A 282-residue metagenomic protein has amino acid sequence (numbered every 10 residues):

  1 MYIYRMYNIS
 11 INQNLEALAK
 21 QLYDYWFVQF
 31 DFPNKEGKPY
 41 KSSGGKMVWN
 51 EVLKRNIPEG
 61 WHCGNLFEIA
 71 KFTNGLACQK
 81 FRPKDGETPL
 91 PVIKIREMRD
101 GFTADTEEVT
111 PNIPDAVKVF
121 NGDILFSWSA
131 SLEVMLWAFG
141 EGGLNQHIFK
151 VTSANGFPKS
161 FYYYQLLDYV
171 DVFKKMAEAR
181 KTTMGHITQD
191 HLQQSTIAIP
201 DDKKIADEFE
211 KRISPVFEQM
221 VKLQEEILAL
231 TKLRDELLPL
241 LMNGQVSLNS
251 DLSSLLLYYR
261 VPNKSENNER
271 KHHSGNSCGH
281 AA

Functional and structural regions predicted by a protein language model:
M1-M6, N56, I148-K159, K175 (+2 more regions): Proline-centric
Y2-Y25, G44-A77, K203-S250, Y259-A282: Non-catalytic DNA-recognition/assembly elements of restriction-modification systems
Q21-K41: Alpha-helical scaffold segments that mediate packing/assembly in large oligomeric complexes
Q29, K35-E36, N74-G75, F157 (+2 more regions): Secondary-structure transition motif
G37, Q79-E87, M176-A179: Short coil/turn segments at secondary-structure boundaries
M47-R55, G64-R82, P89-N121, L144 (+1 more regions): Sequence-specific dsDNA recognition surfaces
K94-I95, I113-V172, A177-T182, I187-L192: A short beta-sheet element
D100-F102, E133-M135, L248: Flexible loop/turn segments at secondary-structure boundaries
